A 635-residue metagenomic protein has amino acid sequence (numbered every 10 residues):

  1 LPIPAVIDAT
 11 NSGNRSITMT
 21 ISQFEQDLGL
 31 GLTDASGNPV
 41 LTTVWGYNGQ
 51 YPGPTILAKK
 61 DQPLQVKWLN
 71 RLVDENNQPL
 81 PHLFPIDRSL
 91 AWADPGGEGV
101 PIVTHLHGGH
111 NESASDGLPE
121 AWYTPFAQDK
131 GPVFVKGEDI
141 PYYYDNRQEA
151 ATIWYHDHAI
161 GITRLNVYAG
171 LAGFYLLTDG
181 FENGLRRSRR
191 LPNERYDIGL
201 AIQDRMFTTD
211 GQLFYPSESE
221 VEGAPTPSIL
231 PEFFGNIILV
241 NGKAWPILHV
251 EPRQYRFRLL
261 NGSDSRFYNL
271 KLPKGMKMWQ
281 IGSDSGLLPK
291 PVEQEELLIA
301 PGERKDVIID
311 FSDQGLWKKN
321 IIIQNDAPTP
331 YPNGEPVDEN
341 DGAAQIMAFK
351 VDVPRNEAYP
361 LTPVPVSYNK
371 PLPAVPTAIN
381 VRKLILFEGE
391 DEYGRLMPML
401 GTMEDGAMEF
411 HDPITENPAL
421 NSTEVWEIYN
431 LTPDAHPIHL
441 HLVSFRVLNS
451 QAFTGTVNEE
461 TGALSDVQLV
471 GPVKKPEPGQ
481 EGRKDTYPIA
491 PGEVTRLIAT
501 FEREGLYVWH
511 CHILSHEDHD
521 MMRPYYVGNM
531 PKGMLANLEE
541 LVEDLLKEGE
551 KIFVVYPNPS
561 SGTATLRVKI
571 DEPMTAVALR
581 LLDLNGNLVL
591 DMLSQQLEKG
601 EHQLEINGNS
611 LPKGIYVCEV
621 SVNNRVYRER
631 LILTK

Functional and structural regions predicted by a protein language model:
L1-L106, H110-D129, D139, E222-F257 (+4 more regions): N-terminal, post-signal-peptide metal-ligating segments of extracellular/periplasmic oxidoreductases, dominated by
Q65, T152-W154, R256, N320-I322 (+4 more regions): Short, conserved beta-strand segments of beta-strand-rich sandwich/propeller modules, principally
W68-L72, L259-S263, I428-T432: Asparagine-centered strand-capping/turn motif at beta-strand->loop junctions
L72, I86-N183, E295-V351, T432-H436 (+1 more regions): Extracellular/periplasmic metallocenter environments
N111-Q128, I202, T209, F214-P365: Histidine- and aromatic-rich segments of cupredoxin/plastocyanin-like copper-binding domains
P273-L287, L431-E477, L514-E517, Y526-P531: Active/binding-pocket-proximal capping segment
A374, R382-V447, A452, D485-I513: C-terminal substrate/ligand-recognition segments
L541-Y556, S560-K635: C-terminal outer-membrane/trafficking sorting elements
